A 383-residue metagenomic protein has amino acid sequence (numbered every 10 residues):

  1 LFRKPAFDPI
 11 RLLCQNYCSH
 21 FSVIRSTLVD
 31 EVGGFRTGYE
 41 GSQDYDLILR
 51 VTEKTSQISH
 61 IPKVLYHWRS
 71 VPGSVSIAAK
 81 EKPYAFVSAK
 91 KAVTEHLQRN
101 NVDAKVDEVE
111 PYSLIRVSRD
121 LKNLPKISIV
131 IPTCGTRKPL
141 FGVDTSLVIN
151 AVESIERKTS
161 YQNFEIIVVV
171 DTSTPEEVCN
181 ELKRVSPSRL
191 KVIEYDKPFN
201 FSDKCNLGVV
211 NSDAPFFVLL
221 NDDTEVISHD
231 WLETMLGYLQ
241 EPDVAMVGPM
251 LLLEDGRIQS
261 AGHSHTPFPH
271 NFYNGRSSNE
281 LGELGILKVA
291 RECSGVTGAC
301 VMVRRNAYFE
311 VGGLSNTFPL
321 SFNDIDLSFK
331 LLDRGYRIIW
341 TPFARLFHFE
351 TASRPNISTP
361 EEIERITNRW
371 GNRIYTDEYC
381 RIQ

Functional and structural regions predicted by a protein language model:
L1, E225-F268: Conserved donor NDP-sugar-binding/catalytic core segment of glycosyltransferases
R3-V23, T27, E40, D203-K204 (+3 more regions): A recurrent flexible, glycine/aromatic-enriched loop bordering the glycosyltransferase active site that acts as
D8-T94, T297, V303, G313-F318: Conserved nucleotide-sugar donor-binding catalytic segment
V23, E81-I127, D255, P267-C293 (+3 more regions): C-terminal, non-catalytic tails of nucleotide-sugar-dependent glycosyltransferases
G33-L49, E225, A290-W340, A344-F347 (+1 more regions): Donor nucleotide-sugar recognition loop
P62-K80, A92, V109-S113, N316 (+1 more regions): Active-site donor/metal-binding and catalytic loop motifs of nucleotide-sugar-dependent glycosylation enzymes
V148-N163: Short, acidic, metal-binding catalytic loop of nucleotide-sugar glycosyltransferases
F217: Short aromatic/hydrophobic "clamp" motif used to bind/position activated sugar donors
